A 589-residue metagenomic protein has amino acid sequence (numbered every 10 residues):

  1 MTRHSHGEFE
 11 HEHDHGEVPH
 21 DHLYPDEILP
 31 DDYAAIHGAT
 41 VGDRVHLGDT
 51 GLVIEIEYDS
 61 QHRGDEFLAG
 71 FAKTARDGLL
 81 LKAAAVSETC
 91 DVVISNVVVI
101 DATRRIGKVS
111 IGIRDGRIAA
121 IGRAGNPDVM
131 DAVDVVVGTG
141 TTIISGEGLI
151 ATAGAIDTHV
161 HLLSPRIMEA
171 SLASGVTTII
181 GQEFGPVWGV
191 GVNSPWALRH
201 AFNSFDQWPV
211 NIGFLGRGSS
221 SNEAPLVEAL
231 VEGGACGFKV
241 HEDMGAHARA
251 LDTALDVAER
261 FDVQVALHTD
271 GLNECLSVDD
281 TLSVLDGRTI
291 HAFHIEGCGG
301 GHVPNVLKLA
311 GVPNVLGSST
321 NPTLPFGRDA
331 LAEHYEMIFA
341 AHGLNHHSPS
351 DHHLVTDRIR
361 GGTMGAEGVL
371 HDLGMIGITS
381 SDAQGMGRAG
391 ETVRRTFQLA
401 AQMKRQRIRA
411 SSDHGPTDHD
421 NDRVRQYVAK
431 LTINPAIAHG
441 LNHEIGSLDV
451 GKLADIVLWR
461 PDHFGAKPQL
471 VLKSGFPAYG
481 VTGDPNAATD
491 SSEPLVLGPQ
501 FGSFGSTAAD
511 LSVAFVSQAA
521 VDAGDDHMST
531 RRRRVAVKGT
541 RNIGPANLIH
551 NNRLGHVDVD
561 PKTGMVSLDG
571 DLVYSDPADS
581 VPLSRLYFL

Functional and structural regions predicted by a protein language model:
M1-H22: Histidine-centered metal-binding segments
G16-D77, E223-R249, G271-C275, D280-L282 (+3 more regions): Active-site neighborhoods of metal-dependent hydrolases
H62-V92, V99-T152, D484: Histidine-rich, glycine-flanked metal-binding segment
I100-S110, D422-V428, A436-L470: Acidic, glycine-enriched loop/beta-strand segments at the rims of small-molecule binding/catalytic pockets
A119, G140-L149, S164-N305, G311: Hydrophobic, small-residue-rich alpha-helical packing segments that form membrane-like cores
I156-V160: Metallo-beta-lactamase
T432, I437, L453-L497: C-terminal cap of metal-dependent C-N hydrolases
P494-V496, Q500-N552, H556-D558, S567 (+1 more regions): Long, low-hydrophobicity ectodomains and other hydrophilic envelope-associated domains
